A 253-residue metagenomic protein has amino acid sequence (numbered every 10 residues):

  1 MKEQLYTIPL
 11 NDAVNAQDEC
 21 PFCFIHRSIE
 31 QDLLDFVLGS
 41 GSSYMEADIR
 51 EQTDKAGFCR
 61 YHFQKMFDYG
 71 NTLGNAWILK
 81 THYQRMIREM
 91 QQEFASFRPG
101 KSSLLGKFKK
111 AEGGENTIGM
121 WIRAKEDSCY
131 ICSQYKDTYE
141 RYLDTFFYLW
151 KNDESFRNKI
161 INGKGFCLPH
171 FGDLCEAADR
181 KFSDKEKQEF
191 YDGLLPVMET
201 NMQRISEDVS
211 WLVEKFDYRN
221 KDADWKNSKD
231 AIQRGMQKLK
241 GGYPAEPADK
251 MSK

Functional and structural regions predicted by a protein language model:
M1-K253: Intrinsically disordered, low-complexity regulatory regions of eukaryotic proteins
